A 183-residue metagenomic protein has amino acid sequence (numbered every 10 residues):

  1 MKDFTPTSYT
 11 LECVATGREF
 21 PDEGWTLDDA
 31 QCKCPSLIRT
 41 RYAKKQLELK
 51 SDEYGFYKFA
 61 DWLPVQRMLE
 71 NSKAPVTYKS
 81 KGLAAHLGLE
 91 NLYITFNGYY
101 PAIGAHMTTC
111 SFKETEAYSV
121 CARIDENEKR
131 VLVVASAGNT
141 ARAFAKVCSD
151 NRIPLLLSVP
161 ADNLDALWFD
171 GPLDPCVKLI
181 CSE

Functional and structural regions predicted by a protein language model:
M1-E183: PLP-dependent amino-acid enzyme catalytic core
